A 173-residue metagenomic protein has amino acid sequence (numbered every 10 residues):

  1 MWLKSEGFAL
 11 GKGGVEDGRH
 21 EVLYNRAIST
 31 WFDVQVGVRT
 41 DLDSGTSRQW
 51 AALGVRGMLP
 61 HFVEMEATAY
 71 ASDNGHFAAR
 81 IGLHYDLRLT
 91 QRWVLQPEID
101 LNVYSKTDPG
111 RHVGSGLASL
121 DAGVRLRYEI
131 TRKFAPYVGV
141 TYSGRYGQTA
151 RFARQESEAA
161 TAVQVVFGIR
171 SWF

Functional and structural regions predicted by a protein language model:
M1, R26, G57, A71 (+3 more regions): Residue-level signature of outer-membrane beta-barrel architecture
M1-G14, N25-R26, G147, V165: Outer-membrane beta-barrel initiation region
M1-L3, T30-Q35, H61-M65, T90-L95 (+1 more regions): Repeated loop/turn-to-beta-strand initiation elements of outer-membrane beta-barrel proteins
G7-G11, V38-S44, L59-H61, A69-D73 (+4 more regions): Transmembrane beta-strands of outer-membrane beta-barrel pores
A9-R19, T40-W50, Y70-A79, L89 (+2 more regions): Solvent-exposed loop/turn segments connecting transmembrane beta-strands in outer-membrane beta-barrel proteins
G18-V22, Q49-L53, V63, F77-I81 (+2 more regions): Hydrophobic, lipid-facing positions within transmembrane beta-strands of outer-membrane proteins
F77-S105: Histidine/lysine/aspartate-rich catalytic loop segments that bind and position anionic ligands
V124-E129, A159-F173: Outer-membrane beta-barrel "beta-signal"
